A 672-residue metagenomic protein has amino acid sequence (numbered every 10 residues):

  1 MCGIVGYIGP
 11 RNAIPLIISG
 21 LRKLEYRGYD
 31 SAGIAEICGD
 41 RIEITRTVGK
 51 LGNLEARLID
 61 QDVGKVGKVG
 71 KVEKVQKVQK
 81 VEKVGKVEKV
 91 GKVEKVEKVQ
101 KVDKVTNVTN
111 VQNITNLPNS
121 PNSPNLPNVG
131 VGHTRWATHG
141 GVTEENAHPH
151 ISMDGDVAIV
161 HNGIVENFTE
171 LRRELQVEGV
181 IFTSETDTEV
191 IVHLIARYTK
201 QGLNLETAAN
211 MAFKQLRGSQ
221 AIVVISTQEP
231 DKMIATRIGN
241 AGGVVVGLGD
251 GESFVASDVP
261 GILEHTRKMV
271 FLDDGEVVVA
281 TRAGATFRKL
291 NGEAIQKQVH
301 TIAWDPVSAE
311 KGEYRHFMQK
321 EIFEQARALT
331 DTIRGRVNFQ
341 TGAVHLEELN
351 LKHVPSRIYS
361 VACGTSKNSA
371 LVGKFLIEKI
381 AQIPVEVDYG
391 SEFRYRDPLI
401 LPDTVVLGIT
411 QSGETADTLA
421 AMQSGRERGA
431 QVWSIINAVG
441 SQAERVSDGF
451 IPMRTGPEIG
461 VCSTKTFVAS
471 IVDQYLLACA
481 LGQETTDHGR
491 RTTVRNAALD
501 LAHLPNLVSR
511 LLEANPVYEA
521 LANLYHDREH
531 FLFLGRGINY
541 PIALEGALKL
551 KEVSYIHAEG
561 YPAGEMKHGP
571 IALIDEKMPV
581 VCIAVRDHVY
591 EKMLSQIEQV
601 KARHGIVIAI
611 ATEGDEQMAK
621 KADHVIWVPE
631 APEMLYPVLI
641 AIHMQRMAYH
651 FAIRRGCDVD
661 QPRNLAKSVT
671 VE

Functional and structural regions predicted by a protein language model:
M1-N107, N116-P118, N122-K311, R315-H316 (+4 more regions): Conserved short alpha-helical segments that host acidic/polar catalytic motifs at enzyme active sites
G20-L24, A147-P149, V177, I238-A241 (+10 more regions): Short, solvent-exposed amphipathic alpha-helical segments in soluble enzyme and RNA/protein-processing domains
G132-E145, G335-L349, G373-I409, T415 (+1 more regions): Glycine-rich oxoanion-binding loops at beta->alpha junctions
P149-I151, I225, I234-A235, M269-V270 (+12 more regions): Replace "in large, NTP-powered and nucleic-acid-processing enzymes" with "in large, NTP-powered factors and other
L216-E252, H526-E552, D587-V589, L594: Acidic/histidine-rich
G292, I606, A619-K621, A631-E672: Generic C-terminus detector
Q325-L329, I333-Y359, G449-P579, A652-E672: Active-site phosphate/pyrophosphate-binding segments
H353-H503, I583-P629, M647, R655: Glycine-rich phosphate-binding loops that contact phosphosugars or nucleotide phosphates
